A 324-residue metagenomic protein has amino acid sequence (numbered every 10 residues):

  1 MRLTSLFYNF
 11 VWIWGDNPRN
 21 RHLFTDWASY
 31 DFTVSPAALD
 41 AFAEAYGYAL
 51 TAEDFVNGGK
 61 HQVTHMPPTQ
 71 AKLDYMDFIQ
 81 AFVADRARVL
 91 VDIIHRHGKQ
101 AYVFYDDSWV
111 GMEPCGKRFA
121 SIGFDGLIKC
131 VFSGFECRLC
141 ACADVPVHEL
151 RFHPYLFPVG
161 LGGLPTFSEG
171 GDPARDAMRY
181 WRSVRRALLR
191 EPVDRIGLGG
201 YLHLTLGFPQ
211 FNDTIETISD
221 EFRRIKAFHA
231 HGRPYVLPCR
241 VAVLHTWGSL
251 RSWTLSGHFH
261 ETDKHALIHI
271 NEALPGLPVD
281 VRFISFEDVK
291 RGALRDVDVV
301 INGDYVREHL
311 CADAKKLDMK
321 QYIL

Functional and structural regions predicted by a protein language model:
M1-S121, L139: Polysaccharide-binding and catalytic clefts of secreted carbohydrate-active enzymes
M1-Y8, D106-S108, S133-E136, F152-P154 (+2 more regions): Substrate-binding cleft of secreted/luminal carbohydrate-active enzymes
G59-Q70, A141-R175, L202-P209, S249-W253: Active-site clefts of carbohydrate-active enzymes
V83-Y102, R186-R195, I270-R282: A structural motif corresponding to the C-terminal end of an alpha-helix and its immediate exit/capping segment
H97-A101, G123-G126, V145-H148, P192-D194 (+1 more regions): Short, well-ordered coil/turn segments that N-cap beta-strands
R118-S121, C137-E149, L188-E191: Acidic (Asp/Glu)-rich catalytic clusters
R185-L250, L255, I268, E272-P275: Aromatic- and carboxylate-lined catalytic core of secreted/periplasmic carbohydrate-active enzymes
E261-L324: Helical hinge/lid and interdomain linker segments adjacent to catalytic or ligand-binding clefts that mediate domain
